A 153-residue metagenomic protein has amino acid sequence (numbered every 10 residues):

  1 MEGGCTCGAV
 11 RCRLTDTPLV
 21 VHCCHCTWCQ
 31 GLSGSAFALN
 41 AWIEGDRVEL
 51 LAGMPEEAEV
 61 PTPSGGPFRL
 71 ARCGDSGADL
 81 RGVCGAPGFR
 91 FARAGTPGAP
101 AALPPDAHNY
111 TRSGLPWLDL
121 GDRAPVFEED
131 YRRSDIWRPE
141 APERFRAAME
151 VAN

Functional and structural regions predicted by a protein language model:
M1-E2, A9-N153: A short Gly-Trp-Pro
